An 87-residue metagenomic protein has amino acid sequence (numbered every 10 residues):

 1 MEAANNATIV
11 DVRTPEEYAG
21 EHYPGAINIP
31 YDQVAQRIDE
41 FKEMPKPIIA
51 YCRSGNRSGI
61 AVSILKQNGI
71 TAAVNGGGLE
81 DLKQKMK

Functional and structural regions predicted by a protein language model:
E2-A7, P15-K46, N56-K87: Rhodanese-like catalytic fold shared by cysteine-dependent sulfurtransferases and DSP/PTP-type phosphatases
D11: Phosphate-rich cofactor/ligand-interacting catalytic cores and adjacent structured alpha/beta frameworks
Y51: Short, surface-exposed ligand- or partner-binding patches at beta-edge/loop junctions that are enriched in aromatics
